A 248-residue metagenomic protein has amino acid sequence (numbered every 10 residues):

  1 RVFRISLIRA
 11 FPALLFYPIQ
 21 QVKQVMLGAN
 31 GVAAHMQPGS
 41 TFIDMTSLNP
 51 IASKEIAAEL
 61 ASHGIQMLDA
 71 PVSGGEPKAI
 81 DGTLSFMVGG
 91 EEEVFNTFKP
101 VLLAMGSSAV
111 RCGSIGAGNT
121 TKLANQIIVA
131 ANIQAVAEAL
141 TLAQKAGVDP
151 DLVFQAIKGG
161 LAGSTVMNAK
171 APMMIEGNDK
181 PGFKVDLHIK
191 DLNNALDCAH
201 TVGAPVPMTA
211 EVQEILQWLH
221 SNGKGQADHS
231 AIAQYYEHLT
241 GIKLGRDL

Functional and structural regions predicted by a protein language model:
F3-M67: Rossmann-fold NAD(P) dinucleotide-binding segment
L48-Q126: Rossmann-fold dinucleotide-binding core
D81-G89, L103, V110, S114-A146 (+2 more regions): Active-site-proximal catalytic alpha-helix in oxidoreductases
L103, L244-L248: ATP-dependent carboxylate/acyl-activation modules
I115, N119, G163-S230, Y236 (+1 more regions): Interdomain hinge/lid region at the active-site interface of Rossmann-like NAD(P)-dependent oxidoreductases
D151-K158, A210-E214: Beta-strand segments within the central parallel beta-sheet cores of soluble alpha/beta enzyme folds
